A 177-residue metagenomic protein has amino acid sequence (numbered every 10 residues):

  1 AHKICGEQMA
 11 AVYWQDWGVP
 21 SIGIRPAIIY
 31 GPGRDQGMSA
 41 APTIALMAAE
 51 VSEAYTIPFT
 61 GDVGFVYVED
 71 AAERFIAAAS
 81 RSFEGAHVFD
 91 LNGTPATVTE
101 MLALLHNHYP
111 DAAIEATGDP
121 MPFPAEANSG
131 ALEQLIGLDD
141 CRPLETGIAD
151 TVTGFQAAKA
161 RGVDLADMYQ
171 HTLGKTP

Functional and structural regions predicted by a protein language model:
H2: Active-site helix of classical SDR
C5: Active-site His/Glu-centered metal-binding helix of metallohydrolases
Q8-V63, D70: NAD(P)-dependent short-chain dehydrogenase/reductase
P58-G61, F65-P177: C-terminal substrate-binding subdomain of Rossmann-fold SDR/epimerase-dehydratase oxidoreductases
